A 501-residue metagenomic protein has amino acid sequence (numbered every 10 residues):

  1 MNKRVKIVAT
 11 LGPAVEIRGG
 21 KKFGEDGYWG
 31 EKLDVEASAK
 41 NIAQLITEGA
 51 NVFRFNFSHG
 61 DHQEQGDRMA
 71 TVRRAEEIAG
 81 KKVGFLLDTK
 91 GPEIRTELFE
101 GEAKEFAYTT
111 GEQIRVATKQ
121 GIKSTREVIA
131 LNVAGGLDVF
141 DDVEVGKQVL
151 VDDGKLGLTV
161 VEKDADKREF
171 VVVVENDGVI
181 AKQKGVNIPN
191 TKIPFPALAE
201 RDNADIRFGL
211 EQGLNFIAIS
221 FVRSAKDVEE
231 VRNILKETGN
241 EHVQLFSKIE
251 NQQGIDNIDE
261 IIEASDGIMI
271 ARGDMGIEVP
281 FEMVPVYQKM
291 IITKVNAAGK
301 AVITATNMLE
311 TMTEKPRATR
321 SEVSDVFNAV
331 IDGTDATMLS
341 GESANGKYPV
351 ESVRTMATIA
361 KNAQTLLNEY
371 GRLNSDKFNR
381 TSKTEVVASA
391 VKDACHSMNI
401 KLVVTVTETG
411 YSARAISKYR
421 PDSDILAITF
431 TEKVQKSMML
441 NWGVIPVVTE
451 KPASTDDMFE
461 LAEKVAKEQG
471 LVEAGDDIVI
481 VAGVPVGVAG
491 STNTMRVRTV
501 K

Functional and structural regions predicted by a protein language model:
M1-K501: Non-catalytic helical/linker scaffolds that mediate oligomerization, partner binding, and domain coupling around large
